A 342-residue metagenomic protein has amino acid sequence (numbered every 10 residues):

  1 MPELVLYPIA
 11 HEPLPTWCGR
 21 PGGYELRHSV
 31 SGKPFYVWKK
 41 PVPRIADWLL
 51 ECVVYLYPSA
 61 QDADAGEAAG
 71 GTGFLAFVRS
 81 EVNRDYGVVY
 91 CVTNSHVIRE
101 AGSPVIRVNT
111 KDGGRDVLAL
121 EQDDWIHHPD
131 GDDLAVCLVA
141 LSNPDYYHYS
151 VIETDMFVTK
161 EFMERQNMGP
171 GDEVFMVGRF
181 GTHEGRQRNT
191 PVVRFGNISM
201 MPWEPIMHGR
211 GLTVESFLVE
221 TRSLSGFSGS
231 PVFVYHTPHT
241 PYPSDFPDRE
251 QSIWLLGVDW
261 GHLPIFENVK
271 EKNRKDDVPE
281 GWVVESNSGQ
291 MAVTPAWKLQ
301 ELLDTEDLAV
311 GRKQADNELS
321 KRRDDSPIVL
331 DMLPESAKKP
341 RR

Functional and structural regions predicted by a protein language model:
L4-A10, P15-R84, L319, D324 (+1 more regions): Protease-domain processing segments flanking chymotrypsin-fold serine proteases, especially trypsin-like
Y36, A46-L49, V234-R341: C-terminal subregion of chymotrypsin/trypsin-like serine protease catalytic domains
W48-A60, E67-G70, R84-Y86, R99-S225 (+6 more regions): Serine endopeptidase catalytic core focused on the charge-relay Asp
F77, L141-N143, H262: Non-catalytic surface loops within mature trypsin-like serine protease
T93: Cytochrome P450 catalytic-core helices
H96: Histidine-centered active-site/metal-ligand motif
